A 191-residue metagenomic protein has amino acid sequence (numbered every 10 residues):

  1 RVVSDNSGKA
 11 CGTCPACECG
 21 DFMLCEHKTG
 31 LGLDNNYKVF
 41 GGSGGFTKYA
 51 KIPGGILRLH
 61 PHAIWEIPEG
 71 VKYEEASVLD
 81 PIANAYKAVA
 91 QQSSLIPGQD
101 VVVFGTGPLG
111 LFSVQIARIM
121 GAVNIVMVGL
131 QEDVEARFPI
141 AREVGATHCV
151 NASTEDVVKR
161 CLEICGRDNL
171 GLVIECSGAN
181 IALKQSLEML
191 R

Functional and structural regions predicted by a protein language model:
V2-S4, V102: Hydrophobic beta-strand signal
V3, G171-I174: N-terminal Rossmann-like NAD(P) cofactor-binding module of classical short-chain dehydrogenase/reductase
N6, S153, S177: Glycine-rich, N-terminal phosphate-binding loop of Rossmann-like dinucleotide-binding domains
C11-F104: NAD(P)H dinucleotide-binding glycine-rich loop of Rossmann-like/cofactor-binding domains, especially the beta1-alpha1
K48, E69-E155, K159, L172: Mid-domain Rossmann-like dinucleotide-binding core that forms the NAD(H)/NADP(H) cofactor-binding site
V157-R167: Conserved amphipathic alpha-helix within the SDR
C176-Q185: Beta-loop-alpha module in the N-terminal Rossmann-like domain of NAD(P)-dependent dehydrogenases, especially those
L190-R191: Helix-to-beta-strand junctions that scaffold the AdoMet/dcAdoMet cofactor pocket in Class I SAM-dependent enzymes
